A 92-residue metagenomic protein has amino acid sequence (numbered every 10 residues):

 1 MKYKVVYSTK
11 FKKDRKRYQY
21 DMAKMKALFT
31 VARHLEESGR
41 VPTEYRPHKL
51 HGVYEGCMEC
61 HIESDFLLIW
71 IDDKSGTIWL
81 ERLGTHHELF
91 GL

Functional and structural regions predicted by a protein language model:
K2-K4, K10-M25, S64-L67, I71-L92: Enriched for short, Lys/Arg-rich terminal
V6, A27, K49: Amphipathic alpha-helical recognition patches that constitute DNA-binding helices
D21, T30, G52-E55, E88: A periodicity- and composition-biased signal for non-globular, repetitive helical segments
M25-H34: PIN-domain endoribonuclease scaffold, especially VapC-family toxins
H34-H61: A short, surface-exposed loop/turn module that caps and links secondary-structure elements
